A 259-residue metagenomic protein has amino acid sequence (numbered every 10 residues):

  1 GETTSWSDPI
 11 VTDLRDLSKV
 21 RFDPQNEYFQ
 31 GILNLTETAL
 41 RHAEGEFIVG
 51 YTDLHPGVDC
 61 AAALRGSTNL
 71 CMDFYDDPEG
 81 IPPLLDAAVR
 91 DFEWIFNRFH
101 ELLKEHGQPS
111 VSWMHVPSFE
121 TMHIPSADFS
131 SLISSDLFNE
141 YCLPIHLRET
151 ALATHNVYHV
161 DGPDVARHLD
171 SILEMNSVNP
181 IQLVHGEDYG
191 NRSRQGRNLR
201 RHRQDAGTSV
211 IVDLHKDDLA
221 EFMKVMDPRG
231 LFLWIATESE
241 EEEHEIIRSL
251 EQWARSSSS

Functional and structural regions predicted by a protein language model:
G1-D16: A contiguous, low-structure linker/loop signature
G1-T3, F22-S259: Active-site loop segments of alpha/beta catalytic cores
